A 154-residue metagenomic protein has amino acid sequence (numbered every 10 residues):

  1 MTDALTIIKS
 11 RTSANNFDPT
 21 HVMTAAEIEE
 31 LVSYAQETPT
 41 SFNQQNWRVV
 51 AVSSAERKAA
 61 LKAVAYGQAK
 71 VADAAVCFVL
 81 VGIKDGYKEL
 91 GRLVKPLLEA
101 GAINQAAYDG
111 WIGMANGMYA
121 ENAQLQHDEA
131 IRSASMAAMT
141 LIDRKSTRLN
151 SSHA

Functional and structural regions predicted by a protein language model:
M1-A154: Acidic, surface-exposed loops and disordered segments
